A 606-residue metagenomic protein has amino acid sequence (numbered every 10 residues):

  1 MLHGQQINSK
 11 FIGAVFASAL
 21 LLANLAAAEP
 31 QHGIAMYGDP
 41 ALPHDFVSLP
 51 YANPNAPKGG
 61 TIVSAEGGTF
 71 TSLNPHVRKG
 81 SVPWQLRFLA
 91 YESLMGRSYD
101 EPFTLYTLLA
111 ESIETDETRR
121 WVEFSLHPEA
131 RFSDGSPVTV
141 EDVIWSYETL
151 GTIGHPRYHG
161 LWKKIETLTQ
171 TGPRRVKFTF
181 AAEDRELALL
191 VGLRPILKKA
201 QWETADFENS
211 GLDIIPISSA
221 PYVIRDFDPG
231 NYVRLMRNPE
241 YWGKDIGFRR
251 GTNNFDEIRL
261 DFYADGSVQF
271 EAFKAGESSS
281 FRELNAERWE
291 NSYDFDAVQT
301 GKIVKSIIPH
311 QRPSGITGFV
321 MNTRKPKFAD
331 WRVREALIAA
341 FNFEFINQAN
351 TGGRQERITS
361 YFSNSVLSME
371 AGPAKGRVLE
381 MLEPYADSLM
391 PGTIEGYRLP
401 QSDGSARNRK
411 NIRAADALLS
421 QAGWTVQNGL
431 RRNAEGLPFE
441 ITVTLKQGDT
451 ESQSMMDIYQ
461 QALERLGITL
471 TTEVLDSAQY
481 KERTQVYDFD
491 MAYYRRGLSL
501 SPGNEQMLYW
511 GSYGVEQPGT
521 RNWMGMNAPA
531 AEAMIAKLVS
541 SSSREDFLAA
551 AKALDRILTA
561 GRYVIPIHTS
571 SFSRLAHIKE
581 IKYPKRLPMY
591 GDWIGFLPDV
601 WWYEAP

Functional and structural regions predicted by a protein language model:
A28-T118, S125, W145-E148, I217: N-terminal lobe/hinge region of extracytoplasmic solute-binding protein
P30, S48-L49, G68-Q85, L109 (+7 more regions): A structural "hinge/loop" feature
Q31-G33, E66-G68, V82, L89 (+6 more regions): Detector for C-terminal structural segments
A52-P57, V77-L86, S112-P156, T171 (+5 more regions): Aromatic- and charge-enriched surface segment that lines or borders ligand/interaction sites
Y91-F103, E148, G192-E257, A264-V268 (+4 more regions): Gly/Pro-rich hinge or "lid" segments in bacterial periplasmic/extracellular proteins
H127, S210, G243-Y293, E335 (+3 more regions): Ligand-site clamp/hinge motif
H159-E203, S219-D228, P373-Y385: Surface-exposed binding/hinge segments that line and control ligand-binding clefts or catalytic entry sites
T167-T169, R225-M236, D261-K325, R332-A336 (+4 more regions): Extracellular/periplasmic solute-recognition and catalytic clefts
